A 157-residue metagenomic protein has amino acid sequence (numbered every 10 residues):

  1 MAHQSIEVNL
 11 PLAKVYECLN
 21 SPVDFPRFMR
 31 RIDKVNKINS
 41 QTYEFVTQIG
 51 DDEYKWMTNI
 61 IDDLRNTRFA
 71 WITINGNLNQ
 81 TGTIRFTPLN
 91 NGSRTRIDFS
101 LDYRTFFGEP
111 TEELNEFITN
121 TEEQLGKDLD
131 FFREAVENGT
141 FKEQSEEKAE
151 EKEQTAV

Functional and structural regions predicted by a protein language model:
M1-H3, E53-M57, L78-T83: Short, surface-exposed coil-to-beta transition loops
M1-T42, Q154-V157: Hydrophobic ligand-binding cavity/cleft-lining segments
V15-L19, F25, Y43, I60 (+3 more regions): Hydrophobic pocket/interface hotspot
K37-E44, D63-W71: Short, hydrophobic/aromatic-rich segments at coil-to-beta transitions
I38, I61-D63, R85-N91: Short beta-strand micro-motifs enriched in acidic
N39-Q41, D52, L78, S93: Residue-level preference for beta-strand/loop junctions
Q48-M57, T105-E109: Short, cysteine-centered beta-strand-loop-beta hairpins and adjacent loop/turn segments enriched in charged/polar
I74-K127, E134, N138, E143-E150 (+1 more regions): Beta-strand/loop substructures that line and gate deep hydrophobic ligand-binding cavities in soluble
